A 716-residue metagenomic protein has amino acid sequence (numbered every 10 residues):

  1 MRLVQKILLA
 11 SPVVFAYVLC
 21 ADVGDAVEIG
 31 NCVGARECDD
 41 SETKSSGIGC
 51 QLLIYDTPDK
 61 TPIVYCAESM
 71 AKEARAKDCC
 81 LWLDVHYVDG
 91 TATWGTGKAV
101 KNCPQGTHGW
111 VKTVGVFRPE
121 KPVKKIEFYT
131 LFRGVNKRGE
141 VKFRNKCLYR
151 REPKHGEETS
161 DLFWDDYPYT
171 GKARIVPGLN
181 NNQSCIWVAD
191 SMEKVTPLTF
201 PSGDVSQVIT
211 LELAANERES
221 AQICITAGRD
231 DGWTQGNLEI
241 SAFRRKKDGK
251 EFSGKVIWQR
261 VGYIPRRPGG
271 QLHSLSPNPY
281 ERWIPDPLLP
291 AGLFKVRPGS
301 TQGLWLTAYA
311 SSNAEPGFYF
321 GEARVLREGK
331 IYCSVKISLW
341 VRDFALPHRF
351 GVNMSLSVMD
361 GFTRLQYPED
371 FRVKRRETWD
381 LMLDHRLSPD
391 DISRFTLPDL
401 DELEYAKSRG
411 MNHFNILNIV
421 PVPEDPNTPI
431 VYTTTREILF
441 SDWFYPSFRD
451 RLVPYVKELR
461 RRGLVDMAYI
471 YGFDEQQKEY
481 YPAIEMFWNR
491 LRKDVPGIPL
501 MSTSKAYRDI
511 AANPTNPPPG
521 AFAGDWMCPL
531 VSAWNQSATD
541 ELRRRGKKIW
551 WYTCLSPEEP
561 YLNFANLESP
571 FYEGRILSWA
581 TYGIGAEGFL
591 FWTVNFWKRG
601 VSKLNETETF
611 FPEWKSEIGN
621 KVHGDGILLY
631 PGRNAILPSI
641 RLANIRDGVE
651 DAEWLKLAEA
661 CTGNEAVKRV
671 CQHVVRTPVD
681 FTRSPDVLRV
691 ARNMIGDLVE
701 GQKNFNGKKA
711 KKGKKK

Functional and structural regions predicted by a protein language model:
K6-Y17: Bacterial N-terminal signal peptides
C20-Q302, E315: Extracellular and organelle-lumenal recognition/adhesion modules and their flexible linkers in secreted
A215, E315, K374, P398 (+3 more regions): Short, glycine/acidic-rich beta->alpha junctions
T226, I264-L272, S276-K295, S300 (+7 more regions): Aromatic-lined carbohydrate-binding surfaces of glycoside hydrolases
F440, L452-I484, N489-Y507, S602-K716: Catalytic domains of carbohydrate-active enzymes that cleave complex glycans
V495, P518-M527, R544-W550, G585-G588: Glycine-enriched alpha-helix->loop->beta-strand junction motifs that scaffold or abut catalytic
R544-G574: Active-site clefts of carbohydrate-active enzymes
S569-E613, E617: Substrate-binding cleft of secreted/luminal carbohydrate-active enzymes
